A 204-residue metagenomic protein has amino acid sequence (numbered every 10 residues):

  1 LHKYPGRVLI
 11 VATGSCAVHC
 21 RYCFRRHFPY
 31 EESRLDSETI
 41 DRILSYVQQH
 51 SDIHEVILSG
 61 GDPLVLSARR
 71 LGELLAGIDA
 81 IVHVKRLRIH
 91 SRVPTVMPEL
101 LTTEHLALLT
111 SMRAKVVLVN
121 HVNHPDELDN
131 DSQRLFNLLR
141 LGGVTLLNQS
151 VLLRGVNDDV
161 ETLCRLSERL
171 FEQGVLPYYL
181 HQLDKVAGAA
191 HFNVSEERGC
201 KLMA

Functional and structural regions predicted by a protein language model:
L1-I10, H27: N-terminal [4Fe-4S]-dependent radical SAM core
Y4-G6, A17, D52, G174: Short, well-ordered loop/turn elements at secondary-structure boundaries
I10-V11, C23, V56-L58, P63-L64: Conserved catalytic-core segments centered on acid/base and nucleophilic motifs
A12-R26: Local cysteine-cluster metal-coordination motifs and their immediate loop/turn environment, predominantly Fe-S cluster
C23-L35: Iron-sulfur (Fe-S) cluster-binding segments and ferredoxin-like electron-carrier domains, especially [2Fe-2S]
Y30-E32, G60-G61, I89: Surface-exposed cleft-lining segments at the edges of enzyme active sites
D41, S45-E55, L64-M203: Conserved AdoMet/S-adenosylmethionine-binding subsite of the radical SAM
